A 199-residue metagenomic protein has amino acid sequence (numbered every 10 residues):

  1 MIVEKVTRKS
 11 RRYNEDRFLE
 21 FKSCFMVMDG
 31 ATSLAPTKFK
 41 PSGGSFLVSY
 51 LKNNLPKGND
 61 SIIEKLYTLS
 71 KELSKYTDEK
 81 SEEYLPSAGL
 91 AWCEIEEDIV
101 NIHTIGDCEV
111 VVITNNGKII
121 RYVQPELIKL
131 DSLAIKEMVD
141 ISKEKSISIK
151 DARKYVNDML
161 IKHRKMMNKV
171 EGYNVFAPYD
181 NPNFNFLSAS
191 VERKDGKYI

Functional and structural regions predicted by a protein language model:
M1-I199: PP2C/PPM-type serine/threonine phosphatase catalytic domain
